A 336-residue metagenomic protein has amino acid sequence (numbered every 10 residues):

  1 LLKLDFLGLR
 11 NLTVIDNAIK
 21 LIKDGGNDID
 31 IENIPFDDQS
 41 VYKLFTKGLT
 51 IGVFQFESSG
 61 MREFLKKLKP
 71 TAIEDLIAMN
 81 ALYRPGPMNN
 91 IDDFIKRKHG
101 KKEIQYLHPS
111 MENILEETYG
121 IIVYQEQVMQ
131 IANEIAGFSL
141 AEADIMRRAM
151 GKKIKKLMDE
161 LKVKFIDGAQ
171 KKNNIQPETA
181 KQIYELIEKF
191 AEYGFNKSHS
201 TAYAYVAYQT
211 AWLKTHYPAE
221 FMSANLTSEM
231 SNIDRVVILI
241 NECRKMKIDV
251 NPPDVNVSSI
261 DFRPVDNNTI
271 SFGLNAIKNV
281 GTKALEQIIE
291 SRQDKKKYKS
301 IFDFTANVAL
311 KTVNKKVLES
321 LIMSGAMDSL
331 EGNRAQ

Functional and structural regions predicted by a protein language model:
L1-Q336: Noncatalytic, beta-rich nucleic-acid-contacting surfaces in large DNA/RNA-processing enzymes
